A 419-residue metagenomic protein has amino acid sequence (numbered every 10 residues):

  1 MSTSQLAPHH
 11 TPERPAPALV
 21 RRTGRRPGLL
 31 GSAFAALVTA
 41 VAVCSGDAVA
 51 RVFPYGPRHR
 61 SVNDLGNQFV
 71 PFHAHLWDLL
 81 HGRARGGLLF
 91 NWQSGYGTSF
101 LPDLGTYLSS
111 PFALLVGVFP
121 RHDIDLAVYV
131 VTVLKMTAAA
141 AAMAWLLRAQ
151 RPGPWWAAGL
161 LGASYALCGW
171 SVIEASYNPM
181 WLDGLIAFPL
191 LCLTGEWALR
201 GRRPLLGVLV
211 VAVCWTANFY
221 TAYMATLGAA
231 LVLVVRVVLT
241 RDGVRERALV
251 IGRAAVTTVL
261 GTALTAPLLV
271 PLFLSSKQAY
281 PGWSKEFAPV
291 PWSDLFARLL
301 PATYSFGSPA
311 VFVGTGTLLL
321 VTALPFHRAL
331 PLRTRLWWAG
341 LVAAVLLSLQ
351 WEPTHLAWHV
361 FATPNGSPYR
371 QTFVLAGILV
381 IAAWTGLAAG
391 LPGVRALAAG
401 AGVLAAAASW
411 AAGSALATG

Functional and structural regions predicted by a protein language model:
M1-V52, R253: Start-transfer (signal-anchor) and selected internal transmembrane alpha helices of multi-pass inner/ER membrane
L30-A35, G153-L160, E196-G207, V250 (+3 more regions): Membrane-interfacial loop-to-transmembrane alpha-helix junctions, especially the N-terminal start
V41-M143, Q150, A163, C168-G184 (+2 more regions): Membrane-interface coil-to-helix junctions
D64-Q68, D78, R247-V345, W351-F373 (+1 more regions): Periplasmic/ER-lumenal interhelical loops and adjacent helix-loop junctions in multi-pass membrane proteins
V130-A138, L182-L190, T226-L227, V313-G316 (+1 more regions): Membrane-embedded alpha-helical segments of multi-pass membrane proteins, especially the transmembrane helices
A140-Q150, W155-L239, R253-L272, A406-S409: Membrane-embedded helix bundles of polyisoprenyl
A141, W145, L190-W197, V232-V237 (+2 more regions): Transmembrane alpha-helices and membrane-interface helical segments of multi-pass integral membrane enzymes
A362, P368-G419: Contiguous transmembrane helix-bundle modules in multi-pass membrane proteins
